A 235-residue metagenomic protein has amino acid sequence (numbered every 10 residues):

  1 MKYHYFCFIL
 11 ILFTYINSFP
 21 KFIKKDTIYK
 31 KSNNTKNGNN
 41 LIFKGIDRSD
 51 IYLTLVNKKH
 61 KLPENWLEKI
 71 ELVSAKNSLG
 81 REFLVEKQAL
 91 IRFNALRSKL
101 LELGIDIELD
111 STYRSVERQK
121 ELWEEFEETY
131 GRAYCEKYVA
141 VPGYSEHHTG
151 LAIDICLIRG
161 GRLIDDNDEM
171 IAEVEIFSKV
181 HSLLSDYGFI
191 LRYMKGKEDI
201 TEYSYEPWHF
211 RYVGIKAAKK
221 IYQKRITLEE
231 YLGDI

Functional and structural regions predicted by a protein language model:
M1-K2: N-terminal hydrophobic targeting signals that begin at the initiator methionine
Y5-L12: Sec-dependent N-terminal signal peptides
F19-T112, V116-I235: Extracytoplasmic cell-surface/polysaccharide-interacting catalytic and binding patches
